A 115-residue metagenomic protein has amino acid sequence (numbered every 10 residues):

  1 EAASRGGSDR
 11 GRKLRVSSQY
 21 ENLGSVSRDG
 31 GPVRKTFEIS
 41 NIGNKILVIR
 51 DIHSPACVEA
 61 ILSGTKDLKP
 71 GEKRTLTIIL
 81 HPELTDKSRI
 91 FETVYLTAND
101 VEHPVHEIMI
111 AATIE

Functional and structural regions predicted by a protein language model:
E1, D86-I114: Terminal connector regions
E1-I42, I114-E115: Beta-sheet-dominated interaction scaffolds and their linkers
G24-S25, S63-L68, H81-P82: Beta-strand-rich interaction surfaces with strong enrichment in secreted/lumenal proteins
R28-D29, P70, D86: Surface-exposed loops/turns
E38-N41, L80, L96, A112: Hydrophobic beta-strand positions in extracellular immunoglobulin-like domains
I42-K45, L84, D100: Short, acidic/polar linear motifs in exposed loop/turn regions
N44-T75: Surface-exposed binding patches on compact interaction domains or structured appendages
L76-L84: Short, hydrophobic beta-strand segments
